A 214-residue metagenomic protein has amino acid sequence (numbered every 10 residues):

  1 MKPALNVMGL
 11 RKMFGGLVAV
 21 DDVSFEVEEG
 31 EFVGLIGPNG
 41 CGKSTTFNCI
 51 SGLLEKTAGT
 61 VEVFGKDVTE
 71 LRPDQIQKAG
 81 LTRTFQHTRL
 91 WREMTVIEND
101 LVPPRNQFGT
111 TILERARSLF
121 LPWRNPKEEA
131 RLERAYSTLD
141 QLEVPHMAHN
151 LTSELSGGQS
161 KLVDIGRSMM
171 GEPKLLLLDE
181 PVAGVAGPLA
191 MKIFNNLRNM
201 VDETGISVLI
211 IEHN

Functional and structural regions predicted by a protein language model:
I36-P38: The feature captures the beta-strand-to-loop junction immediately N-terminal to the Walker
S51: Helix-to-loop junction immediately C-terminal to a conserved catalytic motif
G59-K66, K78-A79: Conserved ABC transporter NBD signature motif
I112-M147, N195-N199: Conserved ABC ATPase "signature" region
L151-L155: Conserved ABC ATPase signature
E172: Conserved catalytic motifs of ABC-family nucleotide-binding domains
L176-E180: Catalytic Walker B motif of ABC-type/P-loop ATPase nucleotide-binding domains
